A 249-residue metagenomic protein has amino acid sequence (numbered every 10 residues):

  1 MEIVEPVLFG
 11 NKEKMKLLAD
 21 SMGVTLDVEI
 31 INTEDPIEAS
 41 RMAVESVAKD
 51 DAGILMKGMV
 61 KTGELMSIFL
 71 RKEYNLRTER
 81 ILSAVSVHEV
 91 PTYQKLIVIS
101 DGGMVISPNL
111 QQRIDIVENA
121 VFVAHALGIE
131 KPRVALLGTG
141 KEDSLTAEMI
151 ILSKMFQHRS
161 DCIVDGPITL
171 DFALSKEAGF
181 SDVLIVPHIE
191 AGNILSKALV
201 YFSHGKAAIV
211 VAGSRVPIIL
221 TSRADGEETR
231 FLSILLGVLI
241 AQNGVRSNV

Functional and structural regions predicted by a protein language model:
M1-V249: Anion-binding alpha/beta catalytic cores of soluble intermediary-metabolism enzymes, centered on
